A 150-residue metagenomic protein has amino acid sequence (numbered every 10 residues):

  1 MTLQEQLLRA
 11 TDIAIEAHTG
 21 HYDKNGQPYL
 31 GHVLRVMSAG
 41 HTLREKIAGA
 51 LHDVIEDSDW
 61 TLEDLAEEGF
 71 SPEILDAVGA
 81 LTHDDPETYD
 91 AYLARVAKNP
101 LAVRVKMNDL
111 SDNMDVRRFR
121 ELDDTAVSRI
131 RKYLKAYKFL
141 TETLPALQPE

Functional and structural regions predicted by a protein language model:
M1-E150: Active-site helical microenvironments for divalent-metal-assisted chemistry
